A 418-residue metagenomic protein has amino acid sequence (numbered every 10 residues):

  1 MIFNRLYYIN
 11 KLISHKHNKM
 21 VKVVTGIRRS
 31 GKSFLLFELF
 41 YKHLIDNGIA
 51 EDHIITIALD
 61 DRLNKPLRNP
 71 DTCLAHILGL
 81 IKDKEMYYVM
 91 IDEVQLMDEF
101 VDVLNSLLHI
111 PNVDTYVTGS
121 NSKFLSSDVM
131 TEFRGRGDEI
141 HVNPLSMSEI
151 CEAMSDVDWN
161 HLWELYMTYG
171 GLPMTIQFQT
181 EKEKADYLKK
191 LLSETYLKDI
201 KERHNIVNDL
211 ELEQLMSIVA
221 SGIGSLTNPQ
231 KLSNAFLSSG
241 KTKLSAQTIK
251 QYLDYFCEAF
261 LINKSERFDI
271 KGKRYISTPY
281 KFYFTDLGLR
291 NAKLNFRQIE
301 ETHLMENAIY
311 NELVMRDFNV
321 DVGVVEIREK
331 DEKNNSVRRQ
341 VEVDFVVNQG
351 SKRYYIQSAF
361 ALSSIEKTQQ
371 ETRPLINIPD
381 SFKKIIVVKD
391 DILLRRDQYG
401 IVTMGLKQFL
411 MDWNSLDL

Functional and structural regions predicted by a protein language model:
I2, F34, Y41, I49 (+2 more regions): A cross-kingdom feature that marks ATP-driven nucleic-acid transaction machinery
I2, N143-P144, S148-E326: Interdomain hinge/linker elements that couple catalytic modules in large macromolecular machines
I2-H17: Pre-Walker A adenine-sensing motif
V24: Hydrophobic anchor at the beta1->P-loop junction of P-loop NTPases
I45-D61: Conserved catalytic segments around the Walker B and adjacent sensor/switch elements of P-loop NTPase domains
T56-K84: Short glycine-rich substrate-engagement loop in P-loop NTPases that contacts/grips substrate
D114-S120, H141: Structural recognition of the conserved hydrophobic beta-strand(s) that form the central parallel beta-sheet of P-loop
K123-E139, M154-S155: Short regulatory helix/loop adjacent to the ATP-binding pocket of P-loop NTPases
